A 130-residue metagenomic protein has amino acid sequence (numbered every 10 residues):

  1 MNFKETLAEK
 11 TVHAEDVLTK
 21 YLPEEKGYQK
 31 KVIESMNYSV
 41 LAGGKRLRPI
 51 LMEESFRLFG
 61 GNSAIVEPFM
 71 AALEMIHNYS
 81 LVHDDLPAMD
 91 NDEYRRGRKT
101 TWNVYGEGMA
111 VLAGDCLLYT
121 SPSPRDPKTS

Functional and structural regions predicted by a protein language model:
M1-M70, I76, V82, M89-D90 (+1 more regions): Conserved N-terminal diphosphate/IPP-binding helix and adjacent helical/loop segment of trans-prenyltransferase domains
L47-E53, G114-S121: Well-ordered alpha-helical segments within folded domains of soluble proteins
E67-A71, Y105-M109, S121: Hydrophobic transmembrane alpha-helix bundles
M75, V82-H83, A113, P124: Alpha-helical architecture
D84-D85, D90-D92, D115, D126: Acidic side chains
D92-C116: Divalent-cation-assisted or electrostatically stabilized phosphate/pyrophosphate-binding catalytic cores
Y119-S130: Single conserved hydrophobic/aromatic residue that forms the stacking wall/gate of nucleotide- or nucleobase-binding
